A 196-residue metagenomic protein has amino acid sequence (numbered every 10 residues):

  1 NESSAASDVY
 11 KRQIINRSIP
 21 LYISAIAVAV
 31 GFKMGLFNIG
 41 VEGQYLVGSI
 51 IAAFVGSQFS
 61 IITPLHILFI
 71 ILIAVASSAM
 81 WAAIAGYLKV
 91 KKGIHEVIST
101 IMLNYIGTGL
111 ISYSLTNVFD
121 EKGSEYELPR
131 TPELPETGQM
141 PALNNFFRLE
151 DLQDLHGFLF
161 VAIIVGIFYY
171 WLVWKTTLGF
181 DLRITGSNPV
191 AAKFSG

Functional and structural regions predicted by a protein language model:
N1-A6, Y10: Single conserved hydrophobic/aromatic residue that forms the stacking wall/gate of nucleotide- or nucleobase-binding
K11-P20, I70-A74: Structural signature of hydrophobic alpha-helical transmembrane segments
L21-A29, S49, A53-V55, V75-S78 (+2 more regions): Hydrophobic core segments of alpha-helical transmembrane domains in multi-pass membrane transport and ion-translocation
A27, I84-A85, Y169, L178: Hydrophobic/aromatic residues in alpha-helical transmembrane segments
K33-Y87: Membrane-embedded helix boundary and interhelical linker motif in transport proteins
K91-L103: Alpha-helical transmembrane segments and their helix-start/interface "positive-inside/aromatic belt" motifs in integral
T100, N104-V173: Transmembrane helix-bundle core of multi-pass membrane transporters and related energy-transducing complexes
F168-S195: Membrane-helix/interface signature in polytopic inner-membrane proteins
